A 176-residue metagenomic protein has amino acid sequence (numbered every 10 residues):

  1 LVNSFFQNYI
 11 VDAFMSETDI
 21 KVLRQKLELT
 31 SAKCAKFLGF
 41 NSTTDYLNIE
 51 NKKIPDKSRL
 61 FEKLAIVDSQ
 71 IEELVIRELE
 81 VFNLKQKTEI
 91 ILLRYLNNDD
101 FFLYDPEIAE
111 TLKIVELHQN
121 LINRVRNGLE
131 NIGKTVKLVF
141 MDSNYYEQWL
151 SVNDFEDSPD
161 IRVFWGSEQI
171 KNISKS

Functional and structural regions predicted by a protein language model:
L1-Q7: Short hydrophobic targeting helices and cationic amphipathic motifs that mediate membrane/organellar targeting
N8-K26: A short, Lys/Arg-rich alpha-helix, primarily the initiator
I20, S31-A32: Helix-turn-helix DNA-binding elements, focusing on the entry/boundary residues of the two helices that contact DNA
L27, L38-G39: Core residues of bacterial helix-turn-helix
K33, P55-L74: DNA major-groove recognition helix of helix-turn-helix/homeodomain DNA-binding modules
G39-D56: Recognition helix of helix-turn-helix/homeodomain-like DNA-binding domains that insert into the DNA major groove
E73-L150, S158: Helix-turn-helix/homeodomain-like alpha-helical modules used for DNA recognition and transcription-factor dimerization
E147-S174: Low-complexity intrinsically disordered segments
